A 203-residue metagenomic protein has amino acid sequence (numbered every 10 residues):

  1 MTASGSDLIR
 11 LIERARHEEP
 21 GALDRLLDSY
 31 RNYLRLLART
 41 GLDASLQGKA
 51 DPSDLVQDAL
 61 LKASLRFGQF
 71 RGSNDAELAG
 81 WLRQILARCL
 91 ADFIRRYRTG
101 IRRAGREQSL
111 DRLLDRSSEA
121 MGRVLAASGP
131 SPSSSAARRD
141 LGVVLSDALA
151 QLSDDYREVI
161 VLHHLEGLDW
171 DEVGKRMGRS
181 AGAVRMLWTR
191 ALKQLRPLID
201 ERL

Functional and structural regions predicted by a protein language model:
M1-S29, L36, G68, A126-S128 (+3 more regions): N-terminal module of bacterial RNA polymerase sigma factors
G5-L11, D28, Q47-Q69, E166 (+1 more regions): Conserved RNAP core-binding helix
E13-H17, T40-Q47, D58-D75, R96-R98: Sigma70-family region 2
L27-K49, L65-Q69, L149, Q194 (+1 more regions): Amphipathic, Lys/Arg- and hydrophobic-enriched alpha-helical face
L34, Q84, D115, E119-V161 (+2 more regions): Amphipathic alpha-helical segment used for protein-protein interaction
D54-L61, A76-R88: Structural recognition of an alpha-helix C-terminal capping motif at a helix-to-coil junction
Q69, Q84-V124, R138, E201: Arg/Lys-rich amphipathic alpha helix in sigma70-family domain 2
A91, L145, Y156, L165 (+2 more regions): DNA-recognition helix of helix-turn-helix
